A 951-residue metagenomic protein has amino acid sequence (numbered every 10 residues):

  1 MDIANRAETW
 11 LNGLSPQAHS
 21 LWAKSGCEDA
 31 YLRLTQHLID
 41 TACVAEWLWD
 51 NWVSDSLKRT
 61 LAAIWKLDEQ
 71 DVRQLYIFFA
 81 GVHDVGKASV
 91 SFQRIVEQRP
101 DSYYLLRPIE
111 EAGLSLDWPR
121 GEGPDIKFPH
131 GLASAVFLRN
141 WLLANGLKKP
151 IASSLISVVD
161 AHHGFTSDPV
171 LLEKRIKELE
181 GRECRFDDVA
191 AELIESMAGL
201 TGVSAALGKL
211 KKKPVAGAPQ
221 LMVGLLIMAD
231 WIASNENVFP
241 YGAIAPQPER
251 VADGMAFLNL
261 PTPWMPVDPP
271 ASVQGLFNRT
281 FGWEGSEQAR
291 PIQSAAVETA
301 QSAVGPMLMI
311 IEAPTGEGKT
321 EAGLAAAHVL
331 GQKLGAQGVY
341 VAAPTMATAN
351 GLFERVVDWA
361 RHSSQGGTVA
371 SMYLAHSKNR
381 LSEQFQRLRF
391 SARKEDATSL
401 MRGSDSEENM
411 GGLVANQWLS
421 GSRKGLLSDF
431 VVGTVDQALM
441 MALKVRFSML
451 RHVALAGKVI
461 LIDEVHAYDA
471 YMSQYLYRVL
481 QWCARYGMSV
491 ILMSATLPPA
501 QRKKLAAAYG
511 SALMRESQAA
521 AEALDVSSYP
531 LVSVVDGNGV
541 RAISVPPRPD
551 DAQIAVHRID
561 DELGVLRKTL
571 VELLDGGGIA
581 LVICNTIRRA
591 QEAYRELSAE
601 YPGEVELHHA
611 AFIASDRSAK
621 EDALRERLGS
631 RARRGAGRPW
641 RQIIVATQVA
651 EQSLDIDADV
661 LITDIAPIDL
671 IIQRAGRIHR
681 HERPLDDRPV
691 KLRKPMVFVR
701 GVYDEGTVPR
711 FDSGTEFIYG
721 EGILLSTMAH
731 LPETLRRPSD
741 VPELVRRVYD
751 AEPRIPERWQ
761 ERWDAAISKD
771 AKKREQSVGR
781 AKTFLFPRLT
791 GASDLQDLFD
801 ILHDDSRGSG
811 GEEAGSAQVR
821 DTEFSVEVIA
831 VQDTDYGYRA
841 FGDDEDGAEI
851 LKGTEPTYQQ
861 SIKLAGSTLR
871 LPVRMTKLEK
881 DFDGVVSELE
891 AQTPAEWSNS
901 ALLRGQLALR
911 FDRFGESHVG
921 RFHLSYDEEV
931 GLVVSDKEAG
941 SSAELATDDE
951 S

Functional and structural regions predicted by a protein language model:
D2-S272: Accessory nucleic-acid engagement/destabilization modules that flank
V273-E312: Conserved pre-motif I regulatory segment
G305-A327, Y468-D469, S494: Walker A/P-loop
Q337-R361, L374-Q384, L497-Q501, I587: Conserved Walker A/P-loop ATP-binding site and its immediately adjacent core in helicase/helicase-like ATPase domains
V356-D429, V435-Q437: A substrate-engagement module of RecA-like helicase motors
V453-V459, H466-A542: Post-DEXD/H (motif II) to motif III coupling segment of the RecA-like Helicase ATP-binding lobe
R502, Q553, D560, G564-R634 (+2 more regions): C-terminal helicase lobe and adjacent C-terminal extensions/tails of nucleic-acid helicase motors
L513-A590: Conserved interdomain linker/interface between the two RecA-like ATPase lobes of SF2 helicase motors
